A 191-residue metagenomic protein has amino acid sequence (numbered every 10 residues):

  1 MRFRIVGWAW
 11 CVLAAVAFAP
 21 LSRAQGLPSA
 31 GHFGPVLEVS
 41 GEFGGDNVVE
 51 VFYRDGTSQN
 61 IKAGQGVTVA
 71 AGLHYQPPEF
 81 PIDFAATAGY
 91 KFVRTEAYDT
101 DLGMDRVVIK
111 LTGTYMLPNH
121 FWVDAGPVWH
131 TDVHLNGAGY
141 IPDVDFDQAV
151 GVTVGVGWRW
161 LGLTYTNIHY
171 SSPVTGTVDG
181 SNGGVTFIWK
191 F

Functional and structural regions predicted by a protein language model:
M1-F33: Cleavable N-terminal export/targeting peptides
R23-A85, K91-F92, I168-Y170, T175 (+1 more regions): Short glycine/proline- and aromatic-enriched beta-strand/turn motifs that initiate or cap beta-hairpins
A30, Q76-F80, P118-W122, R159-L163: Outer-membrane beta-barrel channels and translocator barrels
G31-P35, I61-V69, G103-I109, T131 (+3 more regions): Residues that define the transmembrane beta-barrel architecture of outer-membrane proteins
P35-G41, A71, F84-A88, L111-G113 (+3 more regions): Membrane-embedded beta-strand positions of outer-membrane beta-barrel proteins
R54-N60, T95-D101, N136-F146, Y170-T175: Extracellular loop and loop/strand-boundary signature of outer-membrane beta-barrel proteins
V93-H120: Helix-adjacent hinge/juxtasegments
F121-N136: Membrane-proximal helix-loop-helix units in multi-pass membrane proteins
